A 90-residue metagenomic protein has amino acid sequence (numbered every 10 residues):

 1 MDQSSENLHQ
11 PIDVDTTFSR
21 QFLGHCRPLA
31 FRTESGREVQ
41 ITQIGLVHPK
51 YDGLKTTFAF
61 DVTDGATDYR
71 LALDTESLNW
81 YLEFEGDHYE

Functional and structural regions predicted by a protein language model:
M1-E90: Cysteine-centric segments in proteins
